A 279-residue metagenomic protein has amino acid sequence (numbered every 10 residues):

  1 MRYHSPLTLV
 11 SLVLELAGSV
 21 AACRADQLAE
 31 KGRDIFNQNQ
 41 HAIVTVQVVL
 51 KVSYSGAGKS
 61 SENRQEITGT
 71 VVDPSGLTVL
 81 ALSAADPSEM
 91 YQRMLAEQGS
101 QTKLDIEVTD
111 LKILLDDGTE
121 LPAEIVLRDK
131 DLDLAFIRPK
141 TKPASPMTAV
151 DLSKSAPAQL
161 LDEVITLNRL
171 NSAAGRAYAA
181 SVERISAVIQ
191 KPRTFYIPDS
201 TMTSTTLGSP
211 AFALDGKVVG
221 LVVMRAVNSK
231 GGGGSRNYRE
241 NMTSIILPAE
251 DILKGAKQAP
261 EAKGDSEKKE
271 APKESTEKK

Functional and structural regions predicted by a protein language model:
T8-S19: Bacterial N-terminal signal peptides
C23-A81, E250-K279: N-terminal activation segment of mature serine protease catalytic domains
D26-Q27, K31, T148-Y196, T203-T206 (+1 more regions): Flexible, gly/ser-rich surface segments that form the specificity/activation loops bordering the active-site cleft
V44-V46, G69, G76, L80 (+8 more regions): Terminal peptide-recognition signature
T70-V71, M202-V223: Catalytic nucleophile loop of clan PA
D73, L80-P87, N168, G220-S229: Short beta->alpha transition motifs characteristic of CBS
D73-R128, S235-R236: Catalytic-histidine neighborhood of serine endopeptidases, predominantly the chymotrypsin-like S1/PA family
L132-P139, R193-S200: Short, solvent-exposed secondary-structure boundary/capping segments
